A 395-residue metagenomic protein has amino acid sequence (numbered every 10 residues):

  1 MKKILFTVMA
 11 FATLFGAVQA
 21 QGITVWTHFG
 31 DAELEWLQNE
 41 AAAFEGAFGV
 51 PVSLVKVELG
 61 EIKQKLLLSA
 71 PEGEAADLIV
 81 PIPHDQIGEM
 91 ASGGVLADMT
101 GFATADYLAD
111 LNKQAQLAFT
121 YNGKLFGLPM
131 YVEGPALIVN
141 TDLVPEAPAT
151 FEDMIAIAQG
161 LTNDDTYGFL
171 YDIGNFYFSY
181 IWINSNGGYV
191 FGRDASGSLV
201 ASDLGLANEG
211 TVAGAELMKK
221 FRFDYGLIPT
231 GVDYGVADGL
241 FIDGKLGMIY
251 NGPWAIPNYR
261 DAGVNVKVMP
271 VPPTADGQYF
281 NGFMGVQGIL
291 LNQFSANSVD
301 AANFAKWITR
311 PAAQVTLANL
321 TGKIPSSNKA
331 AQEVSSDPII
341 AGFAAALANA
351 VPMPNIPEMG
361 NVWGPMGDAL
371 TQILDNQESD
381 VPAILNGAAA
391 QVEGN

Functional and structural regions predicted by a protein language model:
A20-E89, A275-G277, V299, T316 (+3 more regions): Conserved N-terminal structural module of periplasmic/extracytoplasmic solute-binding proteins
Q21, A42, A47, F223 (+5 more regions): Extracytoplasmic/periplasmic substrate-recognition and gating elements
P51-V52, A345-N395: Conserved C-terminal helix/tail region of periplasmic/extracytoplasmic solute-binding proteins
L68, A76-D77, Y107-V139, G168 (+2 more regions): A structural signal for short loop-to-beta-strand junctions that line the ligand-binding cleft of periplasmic/secreted
I82-P135, E146, F151-I157, I181-W182 (+2 more regions): Hinge/lid segment of periplasmic solute-binding proteins
F126-M130, P135, I155-D203, L246: Extracytoplasmic/periplasmic solute-binding protein
A158, V200-T230: Glycine-centered hinge/linker elements that transmit conformational signals in sensory and ligand-binding systems
M269, A318-P365, Q372: Long, aromatic- and glycine/proline-rich binding clefts that accommodate carbohydrate-like moieties
